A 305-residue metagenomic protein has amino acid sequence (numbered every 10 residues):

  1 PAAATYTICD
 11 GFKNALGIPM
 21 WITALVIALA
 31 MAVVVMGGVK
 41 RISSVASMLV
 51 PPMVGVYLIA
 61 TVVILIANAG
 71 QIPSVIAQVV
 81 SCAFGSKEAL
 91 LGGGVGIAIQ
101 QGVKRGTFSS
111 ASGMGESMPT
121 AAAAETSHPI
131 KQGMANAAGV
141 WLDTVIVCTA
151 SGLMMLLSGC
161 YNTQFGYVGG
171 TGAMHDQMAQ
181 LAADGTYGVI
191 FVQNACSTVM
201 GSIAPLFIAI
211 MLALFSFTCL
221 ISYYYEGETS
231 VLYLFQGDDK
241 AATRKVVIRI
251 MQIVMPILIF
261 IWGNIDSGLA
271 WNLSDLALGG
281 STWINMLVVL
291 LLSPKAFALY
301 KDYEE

Functional and structural regions predicted by a protein language model:
P1, V26-M36, A46-L49, I59 (+4 more regions): Hydrophobic alpha-helical transmembrane segments of multi-pass membrane proteins
P1-G17, A183-Q193, A213-F235, Q252-F260 (+1 more regions): Hydrophobic transmembrane alpha-helices that form the core helical bundles of multi-pass secondary transporters
T7-F12, P19-I27, M31-V80, Y223 (+2 more regions): Membrane-interface loop-to-helix entry segments
N14-V39, V56, I208-I210, A241-G263: Transmembrane alpha-helical segments of multi-pass small-molecule transport proteins
T23-V26, E88-S109, I146-C148, T198-L214 (+1 more regions): Select transmembrane alpha-helical segments in multipass membrane proteins
A24, T126-L142, G237-I250: Membrane-interface alpha-helices at helix entry/exit sites of multi-pass transporters
V34, G106-P129, G133-V140, Y233: Helix-loop junctions at the membrane interface of multi-pass solute transporters
A60-Q78, A124, A138, L142-G188: Extracellular/periplasmic helix-exit of transmembrane alpha-helices
